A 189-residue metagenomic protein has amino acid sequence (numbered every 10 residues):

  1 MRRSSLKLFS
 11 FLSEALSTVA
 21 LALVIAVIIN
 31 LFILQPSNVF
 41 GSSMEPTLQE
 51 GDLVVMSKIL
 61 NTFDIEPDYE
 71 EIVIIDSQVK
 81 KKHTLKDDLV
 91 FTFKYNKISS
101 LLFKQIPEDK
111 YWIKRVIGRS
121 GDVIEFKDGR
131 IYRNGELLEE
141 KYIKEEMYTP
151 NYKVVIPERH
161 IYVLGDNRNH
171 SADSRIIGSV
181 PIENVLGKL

Functional and structural regions predicted by a protein language model:
M1-L189: Extended hydrophobic leader/signal-anchor segments used for secretion and membrane insertion
